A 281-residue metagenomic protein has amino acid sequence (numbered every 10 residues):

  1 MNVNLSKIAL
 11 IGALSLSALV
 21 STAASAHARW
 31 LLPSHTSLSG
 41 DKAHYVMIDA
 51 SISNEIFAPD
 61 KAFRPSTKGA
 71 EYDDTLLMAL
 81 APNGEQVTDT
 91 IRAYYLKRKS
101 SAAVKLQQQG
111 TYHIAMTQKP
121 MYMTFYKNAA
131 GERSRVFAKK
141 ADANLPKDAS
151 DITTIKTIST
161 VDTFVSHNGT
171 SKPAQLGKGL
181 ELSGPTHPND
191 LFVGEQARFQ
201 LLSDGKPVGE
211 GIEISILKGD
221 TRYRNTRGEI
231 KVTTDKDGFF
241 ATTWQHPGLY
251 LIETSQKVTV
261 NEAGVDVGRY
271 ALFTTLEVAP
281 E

Functional and structural regions predicted by a protein language model:
M1-L10: Bacterial N-terminal signal peptides that target proteins for export
A9-V20: Bacterial N-terminal signal peptides
V20-H27: Sec/Tat signal peptide C-region and signal peptidase I cleavage site
H27-D49, S53, S134-A197, L202-G209 (+2 more regions): Beta-strand-rich domain onsets/edges
F57, K119-K127, V258-G264: Short acidic/polar inter-strand loop motif in beta-rich domains
T75-A81, E213-K231: Short amphipathic beta-strand segments in non-cytosolic proteins
R98-A102, G228-G248: Glycine-centered loop-to-beta-strand initiation motif
G110-Y122, Y250-V258: Short, aromatic- and glycine-rich surface loops/edge beta-strands on solvent-exposed regions
